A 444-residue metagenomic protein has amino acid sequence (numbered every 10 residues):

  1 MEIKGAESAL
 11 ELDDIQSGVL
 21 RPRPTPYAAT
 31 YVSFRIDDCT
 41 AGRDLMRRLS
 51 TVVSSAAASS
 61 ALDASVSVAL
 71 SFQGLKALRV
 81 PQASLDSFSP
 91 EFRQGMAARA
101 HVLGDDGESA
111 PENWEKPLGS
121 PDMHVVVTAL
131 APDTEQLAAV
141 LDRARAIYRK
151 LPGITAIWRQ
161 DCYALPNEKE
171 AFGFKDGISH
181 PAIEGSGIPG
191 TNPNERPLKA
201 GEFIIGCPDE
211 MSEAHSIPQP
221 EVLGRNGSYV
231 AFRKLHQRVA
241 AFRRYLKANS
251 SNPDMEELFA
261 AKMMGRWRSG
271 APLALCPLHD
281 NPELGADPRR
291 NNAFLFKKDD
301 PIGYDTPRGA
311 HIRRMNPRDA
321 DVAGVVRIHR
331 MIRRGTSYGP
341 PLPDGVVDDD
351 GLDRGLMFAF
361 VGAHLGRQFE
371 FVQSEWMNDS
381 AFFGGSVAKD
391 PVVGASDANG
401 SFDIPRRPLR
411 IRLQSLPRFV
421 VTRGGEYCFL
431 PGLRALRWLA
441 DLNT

Functional and structural regions predicted by a protein language model:
M1-T444: Long, low-complexity, Ser/Thr/Gly/Pro-rich intrinsically disordered segments that act as flexible linkers and assembly
